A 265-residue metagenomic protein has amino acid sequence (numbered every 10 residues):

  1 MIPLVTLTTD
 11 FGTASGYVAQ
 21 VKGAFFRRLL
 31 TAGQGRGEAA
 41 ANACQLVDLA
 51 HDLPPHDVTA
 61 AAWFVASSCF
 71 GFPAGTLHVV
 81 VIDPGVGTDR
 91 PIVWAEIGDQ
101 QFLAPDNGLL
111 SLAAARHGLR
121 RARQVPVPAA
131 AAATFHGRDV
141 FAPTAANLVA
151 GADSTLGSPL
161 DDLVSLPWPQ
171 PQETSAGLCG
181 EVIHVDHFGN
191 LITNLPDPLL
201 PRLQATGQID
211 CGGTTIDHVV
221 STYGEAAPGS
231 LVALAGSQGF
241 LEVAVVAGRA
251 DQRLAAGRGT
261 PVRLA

Functional and structural regions predicted by a protein language model:
I2-D52: N-terminal glycine-rich anion-binding loop in soluble enzyme alpha/beta folds
P3-T6, C44-V47, T76-V79, I92-W94 (+9 more regions): Structural motif
F11-S15, G85-G87, F188-N190, G248-A250: Short acidic, Gly/Ser-rich segments with clustered Asp/Glu that frequently serve as metal-coordination loops in enzyme
R28, G33, G37-Q45, A60-S67 (+2 more regions): Active-site histidine-anchored catalytic micro-motif
G98-Q101, P105-P128, G151, L203-V219 (+2 more regions): Conserved subregion of the PPM/PP2C metallophosphatase catalytic domain
A131-N194, P201-L203: Anionic-ligand-binding alpha/beta catalytic cores of soluble enzymes and soluble regulatory domains that recognize
I192-A255: A conserved acidic, glycine/proline-rich C-terminal tail/linker
R253-A265: Pepsin/retropepsin-fold aspartyl endopeptidases
